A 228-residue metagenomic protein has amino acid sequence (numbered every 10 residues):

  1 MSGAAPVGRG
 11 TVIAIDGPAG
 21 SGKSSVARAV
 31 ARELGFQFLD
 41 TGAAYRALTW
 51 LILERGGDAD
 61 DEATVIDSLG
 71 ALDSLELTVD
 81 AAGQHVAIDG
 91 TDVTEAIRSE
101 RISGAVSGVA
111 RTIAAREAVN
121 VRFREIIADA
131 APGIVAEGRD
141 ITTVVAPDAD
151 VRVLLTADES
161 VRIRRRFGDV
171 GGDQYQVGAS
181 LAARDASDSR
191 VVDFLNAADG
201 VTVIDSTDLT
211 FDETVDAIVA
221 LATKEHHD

Functional and structural regions predicted by a protein language model:
I13-I15: Hydrophobic anchor at the beta1->P-loop junction of P-loop NTPases
P18: P-loop (Walker A) phosphate-binding loop of NTP-binding proteins
K23: Conserved lysine of the Walker
V26: Hydrophobic positions on the alpha1 helix immediately C-terminal to the Walker A/P-loop
R32-R98: N-terminal phosphate/diphosphate-binding loop that engages ATP/GTP or pyrophosphate donors across diverse enzyme folds
G42, G90, V119, V135 (+1 more regions): Residue-level signal for inorganic ion chemistry
T94-D169: ATP-dependent NMP and nucleoside kinases share a basic, alpha-helical "lid"
A131, I141-D148, G172-A217: Small-molecule kinase domains that catalyze NTP-dependent phosphoryl transfer to phosphate-bearing small molecules
